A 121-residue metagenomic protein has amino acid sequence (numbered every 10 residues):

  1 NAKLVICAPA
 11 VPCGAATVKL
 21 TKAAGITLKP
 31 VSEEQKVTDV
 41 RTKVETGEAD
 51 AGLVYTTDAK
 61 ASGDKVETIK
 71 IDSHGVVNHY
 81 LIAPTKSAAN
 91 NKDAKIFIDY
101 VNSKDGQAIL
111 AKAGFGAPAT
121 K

Functional and structural regions predicted by a protein language model:
N1-K121: Exported/periplasmic ABC-transporter solute-binding proteins
